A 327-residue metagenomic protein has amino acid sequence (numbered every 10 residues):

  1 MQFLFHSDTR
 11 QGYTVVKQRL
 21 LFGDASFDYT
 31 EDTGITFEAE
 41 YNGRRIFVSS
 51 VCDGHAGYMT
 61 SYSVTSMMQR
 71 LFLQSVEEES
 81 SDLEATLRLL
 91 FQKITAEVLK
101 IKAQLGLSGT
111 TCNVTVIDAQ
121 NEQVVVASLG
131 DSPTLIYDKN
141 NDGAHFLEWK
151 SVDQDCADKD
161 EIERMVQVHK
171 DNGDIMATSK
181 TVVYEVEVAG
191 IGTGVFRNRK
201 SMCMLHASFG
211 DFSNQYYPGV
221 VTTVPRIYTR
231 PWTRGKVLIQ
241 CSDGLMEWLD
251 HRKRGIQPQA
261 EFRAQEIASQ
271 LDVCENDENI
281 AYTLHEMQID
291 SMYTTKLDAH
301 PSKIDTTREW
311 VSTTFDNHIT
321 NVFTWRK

Functional and structural regions predicted by a protein language model:
M1-L71, K102-Y137, M204-K236, F315: N-terminal entry segment of metal-dependent catalytic domains or homologous docking segments
K17-A25, E187-G194, L297-T313: Low-complexity, polar-biased intrinsically disordered regions enriched in Pro/Ser/Thr/Gly
S26, R44, C52, A56-T60 (+13 more regions): Short amphipathic alpha-helical molecular recognition features
G43-R44, G57-T60, V124-V126, P133-I136 (+7 more regions): Eukaryotic short linear interaction motifs
M67-A103, D142-A144, E148-A157, I162 (+3 more regions): Helix-loop-helix
I117, Y137-K139, V322-K327: Short beta-strand-to-coil "C-cap" segments at the C-terminal boundary of structured domains/repeats, marking
S151-R230: Conserved, helical-rich catalytic subdomain that frames metal- and/or nucleotide-binding sites in enzyme alpha/beta
R199-K327: C-terminal catalytic subdomain
